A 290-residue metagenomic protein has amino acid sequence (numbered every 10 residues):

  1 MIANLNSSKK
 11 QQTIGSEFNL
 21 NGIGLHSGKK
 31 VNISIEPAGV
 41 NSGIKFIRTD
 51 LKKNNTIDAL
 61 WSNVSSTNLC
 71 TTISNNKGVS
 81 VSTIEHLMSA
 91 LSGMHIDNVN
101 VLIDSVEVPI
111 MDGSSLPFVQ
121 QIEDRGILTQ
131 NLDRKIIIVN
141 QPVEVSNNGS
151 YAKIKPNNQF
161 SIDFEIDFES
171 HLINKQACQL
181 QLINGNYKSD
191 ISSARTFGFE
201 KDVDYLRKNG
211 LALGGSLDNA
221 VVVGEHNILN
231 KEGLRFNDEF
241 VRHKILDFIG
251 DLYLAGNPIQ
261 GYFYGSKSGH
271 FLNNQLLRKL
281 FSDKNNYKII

Functional and structural regions predicted by a protein language model:
M1-D97, L102-I290: C-terminal regulatory domains involved in ligand/effector binding and gene-expression control
